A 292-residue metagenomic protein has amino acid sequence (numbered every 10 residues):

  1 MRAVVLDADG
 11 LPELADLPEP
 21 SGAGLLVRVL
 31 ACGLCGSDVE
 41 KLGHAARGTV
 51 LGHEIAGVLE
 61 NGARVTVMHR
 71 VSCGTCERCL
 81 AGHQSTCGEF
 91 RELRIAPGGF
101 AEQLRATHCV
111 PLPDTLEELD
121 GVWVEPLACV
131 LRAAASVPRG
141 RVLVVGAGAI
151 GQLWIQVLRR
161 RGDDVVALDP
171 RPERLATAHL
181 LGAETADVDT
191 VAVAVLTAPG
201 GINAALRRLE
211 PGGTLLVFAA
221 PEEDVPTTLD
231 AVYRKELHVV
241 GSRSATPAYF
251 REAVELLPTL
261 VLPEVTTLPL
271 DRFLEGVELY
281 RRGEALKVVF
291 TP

Functional and structural regions predicted by a protein language model:
A3-P20, G33-V58, A81-P97: N-terminal glycine-rich cofactor-binding segment
P20-C32, L42-L80, V110-T115: Glycine-rich beta-strand-centered segment in the early N-terminal region that forms part of a ligand/cofactor-binding
V71-V145: NAD(P)H dinucleotide-binding glycine-rich loop of Rossmann-like/cofactor-binding domains, especially the beta1-alpha1
L116-D187: Mid-domain Rossmann-like dinucleotide-binding core that forms the NAD(H)/NADP(H) cofactor-binding site
R171, P221, A245: Residues in the short beta-alpha loop(s) of Rossmann-like NAD(P)-binding domains
A176-E236: Glycine-rich cofactor phosphate-binding loops and adjacent beta1-alpha1 units of small-molecule cofactor enzyme domains
T214, P226-P263: Rossmann-fold dehydrogenase core element
P247-P292: C-terminal hydrophobic helical "lid"/dimerization subdomain of Rossmann-like NAD(P)H-dependent oxidoreductases
